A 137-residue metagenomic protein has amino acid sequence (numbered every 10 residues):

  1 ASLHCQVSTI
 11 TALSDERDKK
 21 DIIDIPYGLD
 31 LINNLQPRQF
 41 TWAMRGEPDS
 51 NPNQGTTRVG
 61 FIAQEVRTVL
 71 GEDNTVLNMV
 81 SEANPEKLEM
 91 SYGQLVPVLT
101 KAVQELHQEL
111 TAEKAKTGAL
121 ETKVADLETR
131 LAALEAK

Functional and structural regions predicted by a protein language model:
A1-D24: Small/polar residue-rich beta-strand/coil "junction" motifs that cap repeat-based extracellular fibers
T9-L13, I32, V66: Acidic, glycine- and Ser/Thr-rich low-complexity intrinsically disordered tracts in extracellular/secreted proteins
S14, K19-D21, V76-K137: C-terminal intramolecular chaperone/auto-processing assembly modules
S14-D21, T41-T57, N84: Active-site-adjacent substrate-recognition loops and nearby beta-strands within hydrolase catalytic domains
K20-N34: Periplasmic N-terminal gating module of Gram-negative TonB-dependent outer-membrane receptors
G28-L31, I62, L99: Stable alpha-helical elements in mature extracytoplasmic
N34-P37, A63-T75: Glycine-rich, acidic and aromatic/proline-enriched surface loops and short helix-turn segments that act as binding
V59-G60, L88: Residues that recognize and position ribonucleotide moieties
